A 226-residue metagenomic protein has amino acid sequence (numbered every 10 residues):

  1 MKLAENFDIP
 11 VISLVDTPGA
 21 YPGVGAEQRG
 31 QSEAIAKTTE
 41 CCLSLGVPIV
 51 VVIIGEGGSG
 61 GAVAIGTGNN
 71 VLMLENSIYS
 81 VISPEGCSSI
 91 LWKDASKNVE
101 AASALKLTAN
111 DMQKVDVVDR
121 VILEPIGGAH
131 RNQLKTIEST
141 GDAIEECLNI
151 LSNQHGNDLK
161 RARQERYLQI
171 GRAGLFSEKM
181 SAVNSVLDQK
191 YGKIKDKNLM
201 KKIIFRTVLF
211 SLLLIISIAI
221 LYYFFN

Functional and structural regions predicted by a protein language model:
M1-Y21: A structural preference for short, pocket-lining loop segments at secondary-structure junctions
V11, E56, V63-I65, Y167 (+1 more regions): A broadly structural signal marking compact, well-ordered functional cores that mediate small-ligand/cofactor/substrate
L14, H155-R161: Flexible, glycine/charged-enriched surface loops at secondary-structure junctions
V15, G19-E145, N149, N153: Conserved catalytic cores of soluble enzyme domains, especially glycine-rich substrate-binding beta-alpha loops
A162-K195: Juxtamembrane amphipathic/hinge helix adjacent to a transmembrane helix
I194-N226: C-terminal single-pass membrane-anchor helix
